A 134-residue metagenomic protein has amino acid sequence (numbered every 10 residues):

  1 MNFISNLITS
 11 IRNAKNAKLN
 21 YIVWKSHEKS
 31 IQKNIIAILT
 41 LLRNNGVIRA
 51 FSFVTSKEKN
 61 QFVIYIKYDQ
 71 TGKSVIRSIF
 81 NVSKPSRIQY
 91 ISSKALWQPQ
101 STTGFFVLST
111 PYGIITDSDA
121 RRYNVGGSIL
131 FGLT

Functional and structural regions predicted by a protein language model:
M1-T134: Core subunits and conserved enzymes of cellular information-processing and envelope-translocation systems across
